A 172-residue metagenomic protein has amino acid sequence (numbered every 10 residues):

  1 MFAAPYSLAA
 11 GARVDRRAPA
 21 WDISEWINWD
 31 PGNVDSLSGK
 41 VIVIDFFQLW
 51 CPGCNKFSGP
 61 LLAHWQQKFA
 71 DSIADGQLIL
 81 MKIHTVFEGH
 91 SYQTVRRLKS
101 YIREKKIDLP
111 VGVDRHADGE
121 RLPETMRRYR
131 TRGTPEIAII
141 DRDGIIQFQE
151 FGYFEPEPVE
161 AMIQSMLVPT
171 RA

Functional and structural regions predicted by a protein language model:
M1-F2: N-terminal export leaders
P5-D35: N-terminal "domain-start" segment that seeds a small globular fold
A12-V14, S36, I73-D75, R103-K106 (+1 more regions): Extracellular/periplasmic catalytic domains that process cell-envelope and extracellular macromolecules
G32-N55, L80: Short active-site neighborhood of thiol/selenol oxidoreductases, capturing the structured segment around
S38-I42, A74-I79, K106-P110, R142: Loop/turn elements at helix/coil->beta-strand transitions in domains of secreted/extracellular proteins
N55-K105, H116-E124: Structural microenvironment flanking redox-active thiols in thiol-disulfide oxidoreductases
K105-I107, V113-M162: Thiol/disulfide oxidoreductase modules built on the thioredoxin-like
M162-A172: Short, solvent-exposed cationic patches
